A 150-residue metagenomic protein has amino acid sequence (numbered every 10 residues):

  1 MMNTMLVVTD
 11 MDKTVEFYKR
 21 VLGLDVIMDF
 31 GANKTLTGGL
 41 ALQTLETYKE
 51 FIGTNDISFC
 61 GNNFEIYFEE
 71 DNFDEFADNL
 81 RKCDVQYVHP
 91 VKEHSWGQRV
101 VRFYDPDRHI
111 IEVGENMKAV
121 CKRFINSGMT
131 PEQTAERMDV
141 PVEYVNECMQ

Functional and structural regions predicted by a protein language model:
M1-M2, D25-F68, A77-Y104, N116-S127 (+3 more regions): Vicinal oxygen chelate
M1-V7, Y18: A broadly structural signal marking compact, well-ordered functional cores that mediate small-ligand/cofactor/substrate
V8-M11, S95: Conserved beta-strand-loop-alpha-helix junction that forms the acyl-donor binding cleft
D10-M11, D71-D74: Helix N-cap motif at beta-to-alpha junctions
T14-K19, L80, R108: Conserved active-site tyrosine of GNAT-family acetyltransferases
I111-E112: Long, amphipathic alpha-helical segments that form or neighbor coiled-coils/leucine zippers used for dimerization
